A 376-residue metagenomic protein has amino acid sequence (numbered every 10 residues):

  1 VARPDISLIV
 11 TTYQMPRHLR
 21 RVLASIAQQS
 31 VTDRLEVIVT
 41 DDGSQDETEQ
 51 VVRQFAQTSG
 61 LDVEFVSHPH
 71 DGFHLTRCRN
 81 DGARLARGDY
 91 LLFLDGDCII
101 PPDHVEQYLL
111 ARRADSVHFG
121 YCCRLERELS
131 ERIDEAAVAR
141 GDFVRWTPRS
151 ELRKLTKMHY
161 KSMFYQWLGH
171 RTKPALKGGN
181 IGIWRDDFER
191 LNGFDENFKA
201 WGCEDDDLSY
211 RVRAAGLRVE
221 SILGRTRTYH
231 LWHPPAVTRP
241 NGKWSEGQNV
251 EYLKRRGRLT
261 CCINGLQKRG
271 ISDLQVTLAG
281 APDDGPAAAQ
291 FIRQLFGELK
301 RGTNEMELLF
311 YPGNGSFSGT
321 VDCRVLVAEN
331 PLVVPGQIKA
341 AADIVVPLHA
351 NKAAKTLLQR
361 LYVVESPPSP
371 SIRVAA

Functional and structural regions predicted by a protein language model:
D5-S7, E36, D207: Cell-envelope/extracellular polymer assembly enzymes that use nucleotide-activated donors
A24-R34: Short, acidic, metal-binding catalytic loop of nucleotide-sugar glycosyltransferases
R34-S44, E64-H68: Short beta-strand/loop segment that forms part of the nucleotide-sugar
D41-V51, C98: A conserved acidic beta->alpha catalytic loop
P69-A86: Glycine-rich, basic loop-to-helix element that forms the pyrophosphate-binding segment of sugar-nucleotide handling
L91: Short aromatic/hydrophobic "clamp" motif used to bind/position activated sugar donors
D103-P148: Conserved donor NDP-sugar-binding/catalytic core segment of glycosyltransferases
A175-L176, N180-N192, F198-R218, L223-G224: A short, conserved alpha-helix in the catalytic core of glycosyltransferases
